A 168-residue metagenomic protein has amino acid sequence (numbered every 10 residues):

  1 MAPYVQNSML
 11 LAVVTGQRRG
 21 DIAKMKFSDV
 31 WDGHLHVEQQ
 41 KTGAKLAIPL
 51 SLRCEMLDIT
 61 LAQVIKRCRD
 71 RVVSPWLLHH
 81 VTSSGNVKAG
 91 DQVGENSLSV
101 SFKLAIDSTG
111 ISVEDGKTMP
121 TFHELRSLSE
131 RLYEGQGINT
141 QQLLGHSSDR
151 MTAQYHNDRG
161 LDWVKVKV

Functional and structural regions predicted by a protein language model:
M1-R19, A23: Basic, Lys/Arg- and aromatic-enriched nucleic-acid-binding interface segment
Y4-Q6, E95, S99, H123-S127: Short, leucine-enriched amphipathic alpha-helices that occur as contiguous helical runs
L11-A12, E130-Y133, L143: Short alpha-helical segment immediately N-terminal to, or the first helix within, an HTH/HTH-like DNA-binding domain
T15-G20, K24-R67: Conserved tyrosine-mediated DNA breakage-rejoining catalytic core shared by Y-recombinases
S28-D32, Q136-Y155: Short, polar N-cap/turn motifs at the start of nucleic acid-interacting alpha helices
Q39-G43, L144-V168: Catalytic-site neighborhood detector that most strongly recognizes the C-terminal catalytic loop/helix of tyrosine
T42-V64, V72-L104: C-terminal catalytic core of Y-nucleophile DNA break-rejoin enzymes
V113-E134, M151-Q154: Short basic/aromatic active-site micro-motif
